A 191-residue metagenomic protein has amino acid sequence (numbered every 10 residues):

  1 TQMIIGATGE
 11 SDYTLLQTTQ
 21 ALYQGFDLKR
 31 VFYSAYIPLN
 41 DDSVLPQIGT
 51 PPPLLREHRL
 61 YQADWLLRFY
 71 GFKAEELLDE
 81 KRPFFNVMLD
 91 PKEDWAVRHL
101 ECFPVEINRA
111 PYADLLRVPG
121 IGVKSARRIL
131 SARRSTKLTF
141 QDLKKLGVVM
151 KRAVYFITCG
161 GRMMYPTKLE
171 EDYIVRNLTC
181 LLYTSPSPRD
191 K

Functional and structural regions predicted by a protein language model:
T1-D12, S34-Y36, P46-P52: Conserved strand-turn element in the central/C-terminal portion of the radical SAM core barrel that lines
G9-L22: Catalytic cores of alpha/beta
G49-D114, Y165-D172: Long, highly charged, low-complexity intrinsically disordered interaction regions that mediate electrostatic DNA/RNA
A132-R133: Residue-level signature of tetratricopeptide-repeat
K144-R176: Alpha-helical interaction/regulatory segments in DNA maintenance proteins
Y183-D190: Conserved small/polar residues in nucleotide/adenosyl-binding loops
